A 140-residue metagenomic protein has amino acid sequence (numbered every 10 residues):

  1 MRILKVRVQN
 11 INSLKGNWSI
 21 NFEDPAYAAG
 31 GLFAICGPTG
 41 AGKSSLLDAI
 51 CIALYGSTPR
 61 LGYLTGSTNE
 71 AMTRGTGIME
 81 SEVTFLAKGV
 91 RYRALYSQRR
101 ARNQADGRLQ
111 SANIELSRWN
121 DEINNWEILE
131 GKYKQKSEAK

Functional and structural regions predicted by a protein language model:
M1-K140: Extreme N-terminal "head/tail" segments of very large remodeling/mechanoenzyme assemblies
